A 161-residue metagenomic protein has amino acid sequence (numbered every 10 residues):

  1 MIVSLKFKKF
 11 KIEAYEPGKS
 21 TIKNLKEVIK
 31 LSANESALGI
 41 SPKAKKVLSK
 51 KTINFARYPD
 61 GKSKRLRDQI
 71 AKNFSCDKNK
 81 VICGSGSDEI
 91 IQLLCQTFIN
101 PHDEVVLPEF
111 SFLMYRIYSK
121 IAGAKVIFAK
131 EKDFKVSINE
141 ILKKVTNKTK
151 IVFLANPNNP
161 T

Functional and structural regions predicted by a protein language model:
M1-R57, L154: N-terminal "arm"/small-domain region of PLP-dependent enzymes with the aminotransferase-like
A56-T161: Conserved core of the PLP fold type I
